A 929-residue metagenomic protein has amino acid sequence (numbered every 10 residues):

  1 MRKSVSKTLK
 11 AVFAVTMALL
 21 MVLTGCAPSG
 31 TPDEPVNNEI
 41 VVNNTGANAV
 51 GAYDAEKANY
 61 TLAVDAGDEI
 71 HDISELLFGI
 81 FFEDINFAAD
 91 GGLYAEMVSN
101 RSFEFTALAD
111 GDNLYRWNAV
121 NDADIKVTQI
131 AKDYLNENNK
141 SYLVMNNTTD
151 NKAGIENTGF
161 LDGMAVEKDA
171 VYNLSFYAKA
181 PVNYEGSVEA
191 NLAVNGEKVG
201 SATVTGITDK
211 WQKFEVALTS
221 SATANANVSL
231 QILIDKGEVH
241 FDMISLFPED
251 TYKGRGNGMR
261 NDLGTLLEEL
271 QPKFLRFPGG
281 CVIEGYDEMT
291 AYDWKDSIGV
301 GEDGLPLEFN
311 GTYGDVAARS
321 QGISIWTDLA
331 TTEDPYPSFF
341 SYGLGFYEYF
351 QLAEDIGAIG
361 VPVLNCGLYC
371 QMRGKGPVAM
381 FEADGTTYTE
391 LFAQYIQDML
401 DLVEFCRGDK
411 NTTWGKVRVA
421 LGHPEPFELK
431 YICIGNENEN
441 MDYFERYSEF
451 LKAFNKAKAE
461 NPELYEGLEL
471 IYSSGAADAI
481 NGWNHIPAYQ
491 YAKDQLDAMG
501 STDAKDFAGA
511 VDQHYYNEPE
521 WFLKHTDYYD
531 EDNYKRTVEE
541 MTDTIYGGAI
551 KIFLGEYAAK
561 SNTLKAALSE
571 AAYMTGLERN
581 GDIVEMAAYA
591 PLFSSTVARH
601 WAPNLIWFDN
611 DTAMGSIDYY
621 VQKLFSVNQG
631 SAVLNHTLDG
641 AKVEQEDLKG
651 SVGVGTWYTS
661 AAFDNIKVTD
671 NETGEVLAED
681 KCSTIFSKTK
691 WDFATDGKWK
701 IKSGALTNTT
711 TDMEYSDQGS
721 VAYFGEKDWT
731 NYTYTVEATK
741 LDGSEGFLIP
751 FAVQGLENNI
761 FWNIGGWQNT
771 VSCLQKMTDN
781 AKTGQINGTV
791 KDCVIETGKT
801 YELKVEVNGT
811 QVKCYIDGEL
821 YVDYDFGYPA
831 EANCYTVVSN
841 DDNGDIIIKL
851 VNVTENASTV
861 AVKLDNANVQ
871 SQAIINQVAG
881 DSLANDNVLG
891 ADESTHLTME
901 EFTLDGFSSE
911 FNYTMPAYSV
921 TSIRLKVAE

Functional and structural regions predicted by a protein language model:
M1-N38, N43: Gram-positive cell-envelope targeting signals
C26-Q513, N517-E518, E531-G555, A559-E646 (+3 more regions): Non-catalytic accessory regions flanking glycosidase/transglycosidase catalytic cores in CAZymes
A131-A153, G650, K698-A722, V771-Q775: Short carbohydrate-recognition loop motifs
K152-L174, I207-T208, Y723-Y734, L741-G743 (+2 more regions): Extracellular/lumenal carbohydrate-interaction signature centered on repeated Trp-anchored short motifs
S187-A190, V194, S703, T709-D712 (+1 more regions): Trp/Tyr-centric glycan-recognition "aromatic platform" motifs on solvent-exposed beta-strand/loop surfaces
A202, N780-K804: Short, aromatic/His-centered strand-loop micro-motif at the edge of beta-sheets
W657, A662, D670, D712-T778: Secretory/extracellular carbohydrate-interaction modules and structurally similar beta-sandwich "look-alikes"
I666, C682, V736, T797-F826: Carbohydrate-binding surfaces in secreted/extracellular proteins
